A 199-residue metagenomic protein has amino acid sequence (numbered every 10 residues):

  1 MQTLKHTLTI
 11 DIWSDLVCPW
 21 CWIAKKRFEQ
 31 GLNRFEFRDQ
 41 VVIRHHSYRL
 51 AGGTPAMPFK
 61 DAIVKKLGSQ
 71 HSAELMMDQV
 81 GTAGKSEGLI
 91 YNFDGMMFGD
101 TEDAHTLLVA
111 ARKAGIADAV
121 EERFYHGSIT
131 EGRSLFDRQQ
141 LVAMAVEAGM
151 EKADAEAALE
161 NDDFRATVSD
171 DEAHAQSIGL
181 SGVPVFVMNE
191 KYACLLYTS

Functional and structural regions predicted by a protein language model:
M1, M57, M76-M77, M96-M97 (+3 more regions): Detector for methionine-enriched segments
T3-S14, W20-V41, H45, V109-S199: C-terminal cap of thioredoxin/glutaredoxin-like
K26-E131: Structural alpha/beta surface segment adjacent to cysteine/selenocysteine redox centers across thiol/disulfide enzymes
